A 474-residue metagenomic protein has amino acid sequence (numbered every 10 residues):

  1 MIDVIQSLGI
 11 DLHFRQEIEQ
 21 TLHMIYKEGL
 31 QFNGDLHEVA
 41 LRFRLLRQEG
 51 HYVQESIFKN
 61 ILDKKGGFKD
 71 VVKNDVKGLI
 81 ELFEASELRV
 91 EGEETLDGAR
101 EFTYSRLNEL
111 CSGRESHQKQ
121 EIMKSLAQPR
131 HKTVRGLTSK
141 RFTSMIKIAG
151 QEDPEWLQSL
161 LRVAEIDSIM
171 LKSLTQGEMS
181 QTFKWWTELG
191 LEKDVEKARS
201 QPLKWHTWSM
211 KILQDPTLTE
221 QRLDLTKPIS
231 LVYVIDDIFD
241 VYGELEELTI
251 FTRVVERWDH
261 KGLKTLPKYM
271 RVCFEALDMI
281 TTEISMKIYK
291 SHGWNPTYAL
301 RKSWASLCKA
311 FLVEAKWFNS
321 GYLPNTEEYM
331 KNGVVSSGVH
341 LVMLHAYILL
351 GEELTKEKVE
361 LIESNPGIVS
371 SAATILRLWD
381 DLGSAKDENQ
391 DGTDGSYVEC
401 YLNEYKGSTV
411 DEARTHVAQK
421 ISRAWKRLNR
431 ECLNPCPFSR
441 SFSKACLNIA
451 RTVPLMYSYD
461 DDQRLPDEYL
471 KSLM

Functional and structural regions predicted by a protein language model:
M1-M474: Terpene synthase/cyclase
